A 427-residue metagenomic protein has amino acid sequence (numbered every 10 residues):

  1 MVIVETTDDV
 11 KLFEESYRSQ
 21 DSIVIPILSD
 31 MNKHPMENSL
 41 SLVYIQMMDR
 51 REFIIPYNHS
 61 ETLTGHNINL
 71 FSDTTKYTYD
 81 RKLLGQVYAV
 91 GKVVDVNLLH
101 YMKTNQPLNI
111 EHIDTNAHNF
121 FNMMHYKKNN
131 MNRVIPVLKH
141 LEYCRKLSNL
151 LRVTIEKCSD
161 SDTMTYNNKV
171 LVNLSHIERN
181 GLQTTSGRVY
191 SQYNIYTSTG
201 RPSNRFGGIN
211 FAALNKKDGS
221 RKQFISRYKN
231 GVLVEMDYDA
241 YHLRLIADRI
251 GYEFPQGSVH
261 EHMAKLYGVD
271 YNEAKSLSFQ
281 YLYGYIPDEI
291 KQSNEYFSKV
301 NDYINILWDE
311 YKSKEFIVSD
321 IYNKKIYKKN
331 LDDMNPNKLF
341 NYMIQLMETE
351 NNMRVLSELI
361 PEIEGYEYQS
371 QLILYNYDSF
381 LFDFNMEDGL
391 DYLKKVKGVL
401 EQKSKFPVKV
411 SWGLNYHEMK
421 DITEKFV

Functional and structural regions predicted by a protein language model:
V2-D8, E14-K157: Conserved DEDDh/DEDDy metal-dependent 3′-5′ exonuclease domain
S29-N32, M36-L40, M47-R51, N58-S60 (+3 more regions): Acidic, glycine-rich two-metal-ion catalytic cores of nucleic acid-processing enzymes
N69-L84, D237, D288, L374 (+1 more regions): Short glycine-rich phosphate-binding loop at a beta-alpha junction
G85-V87, G91, V96-K157, V170-N180 (+1 more regions): Helical catalytic core of nucleic-acid polymerases
V90-V93, L372, V408-V410: Generic structural signal for residues in well-ordered beta-strands
V134-V137, S159-T163, N167, Y342-Q345: Conserved phosphate/pyrophosphate-binding and hydrolysis machinery centered on Walker-type P-loop NTPases, extending
Y166-V170, R188-Y190, N194, Q280-Y281 (+5 more regions): A glycine-rich phosphate-binding loop feature that marks nucleotide/adenosyl-phosphate handling sites
Q183, Y285-I290, V300-N305, D309-Q345 (+2 more regions): C-terminal polymerase-core module
